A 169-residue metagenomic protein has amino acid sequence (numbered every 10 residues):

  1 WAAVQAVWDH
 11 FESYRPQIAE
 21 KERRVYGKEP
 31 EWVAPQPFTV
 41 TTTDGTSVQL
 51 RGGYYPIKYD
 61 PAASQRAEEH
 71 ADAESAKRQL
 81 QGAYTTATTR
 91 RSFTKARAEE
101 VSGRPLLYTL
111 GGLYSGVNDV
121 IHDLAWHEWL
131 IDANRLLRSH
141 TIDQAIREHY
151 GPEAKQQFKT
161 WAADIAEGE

Functional and structural regions predicted by a protein language model:
W1-E169: Structural preference for well-ordered, secondary-structure-rich domains
